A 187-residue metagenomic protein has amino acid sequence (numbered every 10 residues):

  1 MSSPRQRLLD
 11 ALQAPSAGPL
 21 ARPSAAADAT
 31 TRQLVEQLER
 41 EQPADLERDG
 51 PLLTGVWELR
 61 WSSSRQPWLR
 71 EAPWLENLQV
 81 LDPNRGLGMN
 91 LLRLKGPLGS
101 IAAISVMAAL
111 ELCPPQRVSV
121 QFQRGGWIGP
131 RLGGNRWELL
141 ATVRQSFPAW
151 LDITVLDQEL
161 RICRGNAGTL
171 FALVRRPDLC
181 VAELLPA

Functional and structural regions predicted by a protein language model:
S2-A187: Soluble ligand-binding/transfer domains with enclosed cavities or grooves
